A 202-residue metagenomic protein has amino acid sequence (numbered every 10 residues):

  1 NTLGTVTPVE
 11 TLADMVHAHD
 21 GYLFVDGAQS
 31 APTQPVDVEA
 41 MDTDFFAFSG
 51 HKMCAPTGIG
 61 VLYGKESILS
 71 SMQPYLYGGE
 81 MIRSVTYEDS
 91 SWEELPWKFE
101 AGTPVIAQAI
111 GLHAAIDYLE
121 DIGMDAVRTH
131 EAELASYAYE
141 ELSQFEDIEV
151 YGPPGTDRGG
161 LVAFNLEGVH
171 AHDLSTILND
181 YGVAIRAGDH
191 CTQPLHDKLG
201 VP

Functional and structural regions predicted by a protein language model:
N1-P202: Pyridoxal 5′-phosphate
